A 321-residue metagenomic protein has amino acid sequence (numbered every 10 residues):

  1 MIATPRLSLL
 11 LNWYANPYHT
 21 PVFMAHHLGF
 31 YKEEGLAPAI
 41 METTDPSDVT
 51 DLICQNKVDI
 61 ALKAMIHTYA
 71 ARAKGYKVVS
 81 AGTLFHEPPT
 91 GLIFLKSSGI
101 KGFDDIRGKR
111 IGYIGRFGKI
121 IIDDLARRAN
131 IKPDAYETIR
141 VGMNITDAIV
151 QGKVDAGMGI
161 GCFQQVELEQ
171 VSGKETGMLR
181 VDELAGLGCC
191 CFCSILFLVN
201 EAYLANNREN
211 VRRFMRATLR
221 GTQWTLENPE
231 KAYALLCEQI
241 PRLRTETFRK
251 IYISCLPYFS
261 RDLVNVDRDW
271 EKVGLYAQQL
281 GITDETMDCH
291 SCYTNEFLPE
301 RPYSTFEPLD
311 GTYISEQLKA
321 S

Functional and structural regions predicted by a protein language model:
M1-P5, I314-Q317: Bacterial Sec-exported substrate-binding components of ABC uptake systems
I2-C162, M178-D182, C190-C191: Short, glycine-/small- and polar/acidic-enriched structural segments that line small-molecule recognition paths
E33, E183-C190, P257-N265: Short, solvent-exposed loop/beta-turn-alpha elements that line the ligand-binding surface or hinge of extracytoplasmic
A39, S47, D182-L184, R249-L256 (+1 more regions): Short linear loop/turn motifs
V58, L62, L256-D269, P299-P308: Short amphipathic alpha-helical segments at helix boundaries and their inter-helical linkers
I66, N144-D147, V154-I240: Pocket-lining segment of extracytoplasmic ligand-binding domains
N206-D284: Secondary-structure end/capping motifs
A277-S321: Conserved C-terminal helix/tail region of periplasmic/extracytoplasmic solute-binding proteins
